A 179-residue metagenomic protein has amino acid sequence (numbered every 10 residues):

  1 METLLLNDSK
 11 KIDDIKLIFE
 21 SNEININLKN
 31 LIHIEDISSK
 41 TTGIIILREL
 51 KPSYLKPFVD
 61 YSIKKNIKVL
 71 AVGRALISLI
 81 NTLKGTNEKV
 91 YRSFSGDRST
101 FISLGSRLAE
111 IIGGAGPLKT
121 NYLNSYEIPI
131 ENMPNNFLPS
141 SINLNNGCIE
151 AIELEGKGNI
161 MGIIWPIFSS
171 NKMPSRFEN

Functional and structural regions predicted by a protein language model:
M1-R74, K84, S93-G105, A109-A115 (+4 more regions): N-terminal beta1-alpha1 cap of cysteine-dependent amidohydrolase-like domains
I77-L79: Conserved catalytic-site region of short-chain dehydrogenase/reductase
E88-K89: Acidic/charged, solvent-exposed loop-and-adjacent secondary-structure segments enriched in E/D, K/R, S/T, and G/P
